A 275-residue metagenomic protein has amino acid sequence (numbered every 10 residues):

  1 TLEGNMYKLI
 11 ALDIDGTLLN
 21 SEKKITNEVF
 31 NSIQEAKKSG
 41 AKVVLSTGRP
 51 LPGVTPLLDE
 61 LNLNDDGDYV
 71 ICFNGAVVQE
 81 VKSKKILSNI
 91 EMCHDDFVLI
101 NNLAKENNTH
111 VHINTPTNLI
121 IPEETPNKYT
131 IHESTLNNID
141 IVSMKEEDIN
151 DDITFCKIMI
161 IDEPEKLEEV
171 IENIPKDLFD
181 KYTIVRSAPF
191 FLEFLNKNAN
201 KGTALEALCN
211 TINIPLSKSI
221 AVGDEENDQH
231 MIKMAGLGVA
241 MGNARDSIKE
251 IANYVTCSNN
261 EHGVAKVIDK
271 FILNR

Functional and structural regions predicted by a protein language model:
N5-L9, T26, E193-R275: Mg2+-dependent phosphoryl-transfer enzymes with acidic/Ser/Thr/Gly-rich catalytic loops
K8-E22: Asp-based phosphoryl-transfer active-site loop
N27-K128: Active-site phosphate-binding/coordination module
V29, V54-L58, V170, I174 (+3 more regions): Hydrophobic packing residues within well-ordered alpha-helices of enzyme cores
A36, T47, N74, I158 (+3 more regions): Residue-level signal for inorganic ion chemistry
G40-V44, D68, K157, S217-K218 (+1 more regions): Short active-site oxyanion
D66, N74, L178-D180, M234-A235 (+1 more regions): Short, structured coil segments at secondary-structure junctions
L103, N107-V222: Conserved acidic, metal-coordinating active-site core of Asp-based, Mg2+-dependent phosphoryl-transfer enzymes
